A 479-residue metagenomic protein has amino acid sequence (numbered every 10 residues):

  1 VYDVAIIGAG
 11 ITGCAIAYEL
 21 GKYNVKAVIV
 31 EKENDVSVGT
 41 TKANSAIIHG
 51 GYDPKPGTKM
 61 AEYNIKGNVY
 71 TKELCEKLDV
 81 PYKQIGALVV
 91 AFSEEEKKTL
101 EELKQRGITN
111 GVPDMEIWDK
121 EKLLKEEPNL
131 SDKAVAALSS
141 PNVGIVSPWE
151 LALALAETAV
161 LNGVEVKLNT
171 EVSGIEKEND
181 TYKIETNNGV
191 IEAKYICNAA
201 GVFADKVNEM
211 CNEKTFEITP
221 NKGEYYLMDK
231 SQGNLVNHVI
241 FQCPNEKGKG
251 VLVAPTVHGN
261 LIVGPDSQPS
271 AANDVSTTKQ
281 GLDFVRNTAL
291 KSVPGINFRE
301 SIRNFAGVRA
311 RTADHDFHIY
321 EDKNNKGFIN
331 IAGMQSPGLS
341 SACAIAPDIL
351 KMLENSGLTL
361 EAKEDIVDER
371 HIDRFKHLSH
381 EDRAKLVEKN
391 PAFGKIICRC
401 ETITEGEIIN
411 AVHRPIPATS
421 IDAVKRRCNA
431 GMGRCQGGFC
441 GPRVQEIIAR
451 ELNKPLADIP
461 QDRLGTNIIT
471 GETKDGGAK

Functional and structural regions predicted by a protein language model:
Y2-I29: N-terminal Rossmann-like FAD-binding beta1-loop-alpha1 element of flavoenzymes
A15, I175-D180, I184-G264, Q268-T278 (+2 more regions): Flavin-dependent oxidoreductases
K22-K42: Glycine-rich FAD pyrophosphate-binding loop
A46-E126, G250-V251: Dinucleotide-binding Rossmann-like beta1-alpha1 core, especially the glycine-rich loop that anchors the ADP
E62-I65, V90-T99, L138-E157, V275-Q280 (+2 more regions): Short beta-strand to alpha-helix junction loop
L138-Y195: Helical element adjacent to the flavin cofactor pocket in flavoenzyme catalytic cores
G248, V257-H258, N273-I396, I403-R414 (+2 more regions): C-terminal catalytic lobe of FAD-dependent flavoproteins
T404-P415, G438-L456: Iron-sulfur (Fe-S) cluster-binding segments and ferredoxin-like electron-carrier domains, especially [2Fe-2S]
